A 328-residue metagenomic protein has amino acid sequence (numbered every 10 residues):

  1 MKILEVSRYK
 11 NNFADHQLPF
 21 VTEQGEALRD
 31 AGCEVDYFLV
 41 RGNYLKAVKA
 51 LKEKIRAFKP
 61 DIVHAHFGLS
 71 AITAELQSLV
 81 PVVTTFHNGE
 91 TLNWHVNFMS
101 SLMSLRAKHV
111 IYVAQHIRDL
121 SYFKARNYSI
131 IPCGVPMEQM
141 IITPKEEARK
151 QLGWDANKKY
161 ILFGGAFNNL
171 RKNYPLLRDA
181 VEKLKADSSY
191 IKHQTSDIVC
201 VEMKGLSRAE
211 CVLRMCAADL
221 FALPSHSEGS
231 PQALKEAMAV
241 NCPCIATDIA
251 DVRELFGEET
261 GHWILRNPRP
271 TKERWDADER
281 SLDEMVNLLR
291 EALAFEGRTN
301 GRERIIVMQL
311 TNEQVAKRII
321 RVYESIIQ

Functional and structural regions predicted by a protein language model:
P19, E273-N287, L293-E324: A charged, aromatic-enriched C-terminal amphipathic alpha-helix characteristic of glycosyltransferases across folds
A65-S70, F86: Short His-centered aromatic/hydrophobic patch
S104, L213-A218: Short alpha-helical donor nucleotide-sugar binding micro-motif in glycosyltransferases
H116, G134: Carbohydrate-associated surface elements
Y122, V135-Q151: Acidic anion/phosphate-binding donor-loop and adjacent secondary structure in glycosyltransferase catalytic cores
W154-K172, R178-V181: Conserved donor-binding/catalytic core segment of Leloir-type glycosyltransferases
H226: Aromatic "clamp/platform" in nucleotide-sugar-dependent glycosyltransferases that forms part of the donor/acceptor
P243-A246, R253: Short hydrophobic beta-strand element within catalytic cores of glycosyltransferases and related nucleotide-activated
